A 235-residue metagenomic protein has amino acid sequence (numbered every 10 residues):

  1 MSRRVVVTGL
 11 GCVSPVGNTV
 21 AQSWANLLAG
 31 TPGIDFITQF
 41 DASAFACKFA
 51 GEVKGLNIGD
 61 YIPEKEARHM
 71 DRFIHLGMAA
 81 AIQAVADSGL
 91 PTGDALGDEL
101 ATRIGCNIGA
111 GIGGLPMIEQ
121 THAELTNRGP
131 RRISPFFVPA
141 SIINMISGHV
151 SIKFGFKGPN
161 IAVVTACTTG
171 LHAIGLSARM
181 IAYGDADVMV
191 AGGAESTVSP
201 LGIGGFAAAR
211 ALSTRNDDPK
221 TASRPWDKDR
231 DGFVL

Functional and structural regions predicted by a protein language model:
M1-E66: ACP-dependent fatty acid/polyketide chain-elongation machinery
S2, N18, A29-G33, I37 (+2 more regions): Acyl-thioester C-C bond-transforming condensing/cleaving domain
C12, M70, V163: Generic anion/oxyanion-binding catalytic loop in active/binding sites
A21, H75-I82, L171, G175: A broad detector of short, well-ordered amphipathic alpha-helices that serve as recognition/interaction surfaces
Q39-P91, M117, I143-K157: A glycine- and small-residue-enriched flexible loop/hinge segment at structural boundaries
